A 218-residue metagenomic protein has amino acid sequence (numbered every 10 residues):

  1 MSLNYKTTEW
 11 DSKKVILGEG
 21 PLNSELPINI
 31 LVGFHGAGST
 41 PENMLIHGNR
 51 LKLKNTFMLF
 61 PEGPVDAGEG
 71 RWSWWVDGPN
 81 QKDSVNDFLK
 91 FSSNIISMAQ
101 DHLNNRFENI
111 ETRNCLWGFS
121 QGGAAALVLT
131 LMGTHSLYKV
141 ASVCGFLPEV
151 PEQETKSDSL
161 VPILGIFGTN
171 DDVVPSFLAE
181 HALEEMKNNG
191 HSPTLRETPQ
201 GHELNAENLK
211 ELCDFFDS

Functional and structural regions predicted by a protein language model:
K6-N109: Serine-hydrolase catalytic machinery in alpha/beta-hydrolase-like enzymes
H35-A37, G118-F119, G168: Conserved alpha/beta-hydrolase "nucleophile elbow" surrounding the catalytic nucleophile
M44-H47, P175-E185: Short alpha-helix in the alpha/beta-hydrolase fold that links the catalytic acid
I46, V128-M132: Active-site signature of alpha/beta-hydrolase-fold catalytic machinery across serine- and Asp/Cys-nucleophile hydrolases
W117-G122, A126: Gly/Ala-rich beta-loop-alpha elbow adjacent to hydrolase catalytic centers
H135-L147: A conserved short beta-strand
L164-F167, D171: Short beta-strand/loop motif that positions the catalytic acidic residue of the alpha/beta-hydrolase fold
E180-S218: C-terminal catalytic histidine-bearing segment of alpha/beta-hydrolase fold enzymes
